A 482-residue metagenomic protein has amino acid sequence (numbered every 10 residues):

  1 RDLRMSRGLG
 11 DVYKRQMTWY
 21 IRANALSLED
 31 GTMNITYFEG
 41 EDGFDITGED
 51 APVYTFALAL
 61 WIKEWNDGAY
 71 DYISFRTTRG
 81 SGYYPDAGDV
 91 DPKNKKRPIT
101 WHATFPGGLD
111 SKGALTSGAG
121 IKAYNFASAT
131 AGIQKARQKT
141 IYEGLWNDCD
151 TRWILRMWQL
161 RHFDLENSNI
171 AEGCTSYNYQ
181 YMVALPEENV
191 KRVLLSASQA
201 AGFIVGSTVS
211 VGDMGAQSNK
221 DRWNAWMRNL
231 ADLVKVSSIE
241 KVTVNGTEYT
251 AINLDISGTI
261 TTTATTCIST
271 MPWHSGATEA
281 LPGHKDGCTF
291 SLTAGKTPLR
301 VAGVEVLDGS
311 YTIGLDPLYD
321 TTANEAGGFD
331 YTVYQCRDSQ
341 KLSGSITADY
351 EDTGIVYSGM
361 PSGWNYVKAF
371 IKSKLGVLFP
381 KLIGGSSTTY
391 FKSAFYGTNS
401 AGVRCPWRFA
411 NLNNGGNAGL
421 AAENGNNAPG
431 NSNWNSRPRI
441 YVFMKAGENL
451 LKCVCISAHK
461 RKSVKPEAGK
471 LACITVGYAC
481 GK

Functional and structural regions predicted by a protein language model:
D2-Y13: Single conserved hydrophobic/aromatic residue that forms the stacking wall/gate of nucleotide- or nucleobase-binding
M17-W19, A23-G82: Extended, Lys/Arg-enriched charged tracts that mediate electrostatic binding to polyanionic substrates
F44, G48-A51, R79-M214, W223-L307: Short aromatic-cysteine micro-motif
G107-A127, A326-V356: A solvent-exposed, charged loop/short amphipathic helix patch at secondary-structure junctions
C149-R152, G206, V236, T250-I252 (+2 more regions): C-terminal, surface-exposed recognition/capping segments
A216-D232, D320-F329: Short, Lys/Arg- and Gly-enriched loop/turn segments at beta-strand edges
C453-C455, C473, C480: Cysteine-centered motifs
